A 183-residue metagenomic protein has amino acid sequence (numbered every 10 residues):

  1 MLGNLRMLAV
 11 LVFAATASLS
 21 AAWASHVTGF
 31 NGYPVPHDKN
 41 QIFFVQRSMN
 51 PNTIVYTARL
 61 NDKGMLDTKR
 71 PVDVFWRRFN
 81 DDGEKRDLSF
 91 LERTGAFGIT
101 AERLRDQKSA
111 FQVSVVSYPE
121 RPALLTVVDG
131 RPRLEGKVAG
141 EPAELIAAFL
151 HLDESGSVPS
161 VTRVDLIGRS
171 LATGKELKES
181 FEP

Functional and structural regions predicted by a protein language model:
M1-A9: Bacterial N-terminal signal peptides that target proteins for export
L8-S18: Bacterial N-terminal signal peptides
W23-K85: N-terminal export/targeting and maturation segments
F43-F44, V113, L125, L134 (+2 more regions): Hydrophobic beta-strand residues in large extracellular and virion-surface proteins
K69-A143: Mature extracytoplasmic domains of secretory-pathway proteins
P142-D153: Short, solvent-exposed, Trp/other aromatic-anchored flexible loops in extracytoplasmic proteins
E154-S180: Short, exposed beta-strand-loop hairpins at the edges of beta-sheets in extracellular/periplasmic proteins
